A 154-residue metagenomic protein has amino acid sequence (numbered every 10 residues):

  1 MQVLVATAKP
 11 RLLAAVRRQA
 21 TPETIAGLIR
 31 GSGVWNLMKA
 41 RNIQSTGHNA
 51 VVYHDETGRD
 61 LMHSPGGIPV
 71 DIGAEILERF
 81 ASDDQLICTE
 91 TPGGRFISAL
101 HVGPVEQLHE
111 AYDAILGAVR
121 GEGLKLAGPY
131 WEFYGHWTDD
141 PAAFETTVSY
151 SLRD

Functional and structural regions predicted by a protein language model:
M1-D154: A solvent-exposed interaction/effector surface
